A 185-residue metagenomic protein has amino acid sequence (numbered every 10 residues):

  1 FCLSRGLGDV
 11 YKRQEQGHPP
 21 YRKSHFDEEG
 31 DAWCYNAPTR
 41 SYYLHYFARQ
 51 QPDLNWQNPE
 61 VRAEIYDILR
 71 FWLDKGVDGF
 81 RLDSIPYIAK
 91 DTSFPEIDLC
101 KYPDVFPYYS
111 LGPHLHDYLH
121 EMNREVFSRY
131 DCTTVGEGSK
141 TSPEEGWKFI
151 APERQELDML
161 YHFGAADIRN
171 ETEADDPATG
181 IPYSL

Functional and structural regions predicted by a protein language model:
F1-Y11: Single conserved hydrophobic/aromatic residue that forms the stacking wall/gate of nucleotide- or nucleobase-binding
R5, F26-Q50, G138-L160: Short N-terminal secondary-structure initiator segments
D9-K75, I85: Active-site-adjacent "subsite" loops/lids of carbohydrate-active enzymes
D9-R22, L119, N123-L185: Conserved alpha/beta catalytic core and glycan-binding cleft of carbohydrate-active enzymes
N36-A37, L54-N55, G112, L160-H162 (+1 more regions): Poly-acidic low-complexity segments
P38-R40, S84, C100-L111, N170-G180: Active-site-proximal cap/lid insertion segments
W56-E144: Active-site neighborhood of glycoside hydrolase catalytic domains
